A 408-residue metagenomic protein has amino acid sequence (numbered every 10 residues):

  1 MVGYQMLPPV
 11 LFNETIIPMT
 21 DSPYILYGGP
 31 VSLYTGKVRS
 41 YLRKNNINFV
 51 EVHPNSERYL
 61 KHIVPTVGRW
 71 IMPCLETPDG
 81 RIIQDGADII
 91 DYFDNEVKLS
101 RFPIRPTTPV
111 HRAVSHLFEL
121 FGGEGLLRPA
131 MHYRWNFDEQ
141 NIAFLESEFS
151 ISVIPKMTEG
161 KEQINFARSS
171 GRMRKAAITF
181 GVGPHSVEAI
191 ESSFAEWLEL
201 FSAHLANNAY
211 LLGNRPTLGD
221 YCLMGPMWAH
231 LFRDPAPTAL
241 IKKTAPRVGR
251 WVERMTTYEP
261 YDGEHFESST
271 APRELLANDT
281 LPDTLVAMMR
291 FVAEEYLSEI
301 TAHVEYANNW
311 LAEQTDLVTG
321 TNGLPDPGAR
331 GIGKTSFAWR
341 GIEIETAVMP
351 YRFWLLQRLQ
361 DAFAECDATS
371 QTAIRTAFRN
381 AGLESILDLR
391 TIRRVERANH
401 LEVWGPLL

Functional and structural regions predicted by a protein language model:
L11-G160, L211, L231-F232, L285-L408: GST-like domain detector, emphasizing the conserved glutathione-binding G-site in the N-terminal thioredoxin-like
V97-P103, F180-H185, N207-L212, R233-L240: Inter-helical turn/loop segments and adjacent helix faces that build the functional surface of alpha-helical bundle
V110, V114-L117, A189-E196, L200 (+1 more regions): A non-catalytic, amphipathic alpha-helix used as a structural packing/dimerization or gating element in enzyme scaffolds
I164-M173, F180, P184-E199: All-alpha helical catalytic cores of prenyl diphosphate-utilizing isoprenoid enzymes
A209-L231: GST superfamily/GST-like fold recognition
L212-R215, R233-T244, P260-E274: Short acidic alpha-helical/loop segments enriched in Asp/Glu that coordinate divalent cations
S268-M289: Small-residue-rich helix-loop
